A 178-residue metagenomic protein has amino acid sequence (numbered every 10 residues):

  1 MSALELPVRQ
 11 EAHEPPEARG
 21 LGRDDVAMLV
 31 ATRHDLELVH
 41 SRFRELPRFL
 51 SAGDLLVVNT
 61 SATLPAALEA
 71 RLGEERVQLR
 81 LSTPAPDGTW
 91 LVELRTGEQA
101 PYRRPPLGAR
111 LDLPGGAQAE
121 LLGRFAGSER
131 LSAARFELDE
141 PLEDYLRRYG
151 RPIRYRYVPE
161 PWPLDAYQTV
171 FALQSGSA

Functional and structural regions predicted by a protein language model:
M1-A178: A cross-family signal for N-terminal binding/gating loops and helix N-caps that shape access to the active site
